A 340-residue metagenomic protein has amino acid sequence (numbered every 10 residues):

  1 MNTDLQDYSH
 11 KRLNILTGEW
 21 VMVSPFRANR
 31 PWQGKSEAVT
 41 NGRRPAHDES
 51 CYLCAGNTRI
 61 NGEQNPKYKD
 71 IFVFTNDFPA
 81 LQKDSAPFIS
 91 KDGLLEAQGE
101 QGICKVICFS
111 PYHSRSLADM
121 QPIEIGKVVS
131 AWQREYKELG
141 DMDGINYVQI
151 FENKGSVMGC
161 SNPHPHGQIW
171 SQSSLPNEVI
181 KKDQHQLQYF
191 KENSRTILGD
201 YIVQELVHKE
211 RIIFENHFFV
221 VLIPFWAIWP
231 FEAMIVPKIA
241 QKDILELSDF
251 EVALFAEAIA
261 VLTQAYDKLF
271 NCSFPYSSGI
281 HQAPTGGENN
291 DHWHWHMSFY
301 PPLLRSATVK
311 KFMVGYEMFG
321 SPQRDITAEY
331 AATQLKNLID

Functional and structural regions predicted by a protein language model:
M1-H164, W170-I244, F250, Q264 (+2 more regions): Active-site microenvironments that recognize anionic phosphate/pyrophosphate groups
L254-S273: Extended C-terminal subregions enriched in glycine
S278-Q282: Acidic/histidine-rich, metal-coordinating catalytic segments
